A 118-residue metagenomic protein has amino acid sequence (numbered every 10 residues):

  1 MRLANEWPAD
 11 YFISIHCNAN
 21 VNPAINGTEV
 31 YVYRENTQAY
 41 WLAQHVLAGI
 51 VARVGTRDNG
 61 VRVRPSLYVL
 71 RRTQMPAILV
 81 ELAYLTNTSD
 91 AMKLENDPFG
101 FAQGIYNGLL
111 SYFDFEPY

Functional and structural regions predicted by a protein language model:
M1-Y118: Active-site-proximal helix/loop segments of hydrolytic enzymes
